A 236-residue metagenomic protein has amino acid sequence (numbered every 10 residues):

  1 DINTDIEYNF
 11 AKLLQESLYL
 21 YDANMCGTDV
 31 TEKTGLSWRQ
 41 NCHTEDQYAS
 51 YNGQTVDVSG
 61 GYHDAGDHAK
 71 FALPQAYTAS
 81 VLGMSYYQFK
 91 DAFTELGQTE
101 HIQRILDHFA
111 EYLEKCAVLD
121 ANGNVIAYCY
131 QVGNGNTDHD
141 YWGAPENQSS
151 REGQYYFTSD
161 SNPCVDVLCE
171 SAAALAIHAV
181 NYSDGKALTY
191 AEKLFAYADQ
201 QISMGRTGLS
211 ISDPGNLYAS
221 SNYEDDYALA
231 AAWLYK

Functional and structural regions predicted by a protein language model:
I2-L73, D107-D160: Low-complexity, Ser/Thr/Pro/Gly-enriched N-terminal "stalk/linker" regions
F10-S17, P74, I102, F109 (+5 more regions): Stable alpha-helical elements in mature extracytoplasmic
Y19-G27, A79-L96, E111-L119, E170-D184 (+1 more regions): Well-ordered alpha-helical scaffold segments within catalytic/enzyme domains
H63-P74, M84-Q98, S161: Conserved, well-structured interaction surfaces
A65, D91-Q103, D184-G185, S210-Y218: Short, surface-exposed loop/turn segments at secondary-structure junctions
G83, D107, E111-E114, E192 (+1 more regions): Amphipathic, non-transmembrane alpha-helical secondary structure
V125-N222, A228-K236: Active-site lining segments of carbohydrate-active enzymes
